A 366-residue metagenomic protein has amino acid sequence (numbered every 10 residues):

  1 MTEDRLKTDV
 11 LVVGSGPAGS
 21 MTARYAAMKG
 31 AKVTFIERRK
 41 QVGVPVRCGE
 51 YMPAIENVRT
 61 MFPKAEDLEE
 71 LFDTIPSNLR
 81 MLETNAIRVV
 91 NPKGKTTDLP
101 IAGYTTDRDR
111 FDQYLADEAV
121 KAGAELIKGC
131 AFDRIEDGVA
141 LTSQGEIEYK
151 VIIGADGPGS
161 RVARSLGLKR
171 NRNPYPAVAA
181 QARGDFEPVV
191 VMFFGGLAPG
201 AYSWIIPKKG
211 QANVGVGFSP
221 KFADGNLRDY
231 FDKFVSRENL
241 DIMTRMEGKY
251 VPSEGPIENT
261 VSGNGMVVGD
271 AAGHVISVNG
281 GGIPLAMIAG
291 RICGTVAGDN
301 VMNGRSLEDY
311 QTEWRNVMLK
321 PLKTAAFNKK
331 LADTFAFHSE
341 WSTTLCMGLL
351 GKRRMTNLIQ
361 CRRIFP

Functional and structural regions predicted by a protein language model:
E3-A18: Beta1/beta-strand and adjacent pyrophosphate-binding region of the FAD-binding site in flavoprotein oxidoreductases
S15, A27-C48: Glycine-rich FAD pyrophosphate-binding loop
Y25, Q41-I87: N-terminal FAD cofactor-binding segment of flavoenzymes
Q41, E118-D241, G273-V275: Predominantly flavin-linked oxidoreductase catalytic cores and closely associated redox partners
R47-E50, T105, Y202, A272-P284: Glycine-rich phosphate/pyrophosphate-binding beta-alpha loops
T97-E118, P220-N226: Short beta-strand to alpha-helix junction loop
F132, E146, F222-A297, M302: FAD/FMN-dependent oxidoreductases across multiple families
T295-P366: C-terminal helical "tail/cap" subdomain of flavin- and related membrane-associated enzymes
